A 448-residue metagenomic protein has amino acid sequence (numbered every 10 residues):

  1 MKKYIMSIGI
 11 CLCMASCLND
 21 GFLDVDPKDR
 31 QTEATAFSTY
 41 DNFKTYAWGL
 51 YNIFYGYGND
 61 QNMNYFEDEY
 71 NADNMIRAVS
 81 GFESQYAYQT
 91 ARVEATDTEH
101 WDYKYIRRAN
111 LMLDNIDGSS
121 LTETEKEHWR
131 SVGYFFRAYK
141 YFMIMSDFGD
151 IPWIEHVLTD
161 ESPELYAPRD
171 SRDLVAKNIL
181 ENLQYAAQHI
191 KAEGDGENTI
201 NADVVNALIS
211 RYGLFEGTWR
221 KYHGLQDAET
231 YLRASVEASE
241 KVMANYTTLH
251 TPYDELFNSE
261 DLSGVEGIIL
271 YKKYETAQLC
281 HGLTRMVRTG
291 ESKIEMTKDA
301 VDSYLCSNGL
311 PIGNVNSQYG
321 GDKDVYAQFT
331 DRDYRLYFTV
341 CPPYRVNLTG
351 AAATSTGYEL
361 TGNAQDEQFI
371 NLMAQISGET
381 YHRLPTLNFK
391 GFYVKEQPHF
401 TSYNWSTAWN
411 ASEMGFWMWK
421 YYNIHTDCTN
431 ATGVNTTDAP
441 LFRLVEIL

Functional and structural regions predicted by a protein language model:
M1-A15: Sec-dependent bacterial lipoprotein signal peptides
C17-N64: Membrane-proximal, proline-rich intrinsically disordered regions
S38-G58, A78-F148, E164-E197, T330 (+4 more regions): Conserved, well-structured interaction surfaces
D41, S80-F82, Q89-D97, T251-L444: Elongated scaffold/linker segments in the mid-to-C-terminal portions of large proteins
A138, V204-T218: Amphipathic alpha-helical repeat scaffolds of TPR domains
M145-S146, D150-P152, G194, Y212-G224: Short coil/turn linking the two alpha-helices of tandem helical-hairpin repeats
I151-R172, R220-R233: Short coil/linker segments at helix-helix boundaries
A238-S239: Beta-propeller blade signature
